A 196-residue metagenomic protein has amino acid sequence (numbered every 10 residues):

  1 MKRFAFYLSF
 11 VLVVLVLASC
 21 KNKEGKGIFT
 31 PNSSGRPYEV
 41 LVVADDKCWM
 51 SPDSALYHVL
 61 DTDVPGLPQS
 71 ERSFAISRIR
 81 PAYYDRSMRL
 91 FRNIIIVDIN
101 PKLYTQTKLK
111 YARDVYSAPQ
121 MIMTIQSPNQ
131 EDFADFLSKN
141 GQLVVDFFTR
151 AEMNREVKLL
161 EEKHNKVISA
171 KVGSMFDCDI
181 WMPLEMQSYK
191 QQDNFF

Functional and structural regions predicted by a protein language model:
M1-N32: Bacterial Sec-dependent N-terminal signal peptides
C20-F196: N-terminal targeting sequences that direct proteins away from the cytosol to non-cytosolic compartments
